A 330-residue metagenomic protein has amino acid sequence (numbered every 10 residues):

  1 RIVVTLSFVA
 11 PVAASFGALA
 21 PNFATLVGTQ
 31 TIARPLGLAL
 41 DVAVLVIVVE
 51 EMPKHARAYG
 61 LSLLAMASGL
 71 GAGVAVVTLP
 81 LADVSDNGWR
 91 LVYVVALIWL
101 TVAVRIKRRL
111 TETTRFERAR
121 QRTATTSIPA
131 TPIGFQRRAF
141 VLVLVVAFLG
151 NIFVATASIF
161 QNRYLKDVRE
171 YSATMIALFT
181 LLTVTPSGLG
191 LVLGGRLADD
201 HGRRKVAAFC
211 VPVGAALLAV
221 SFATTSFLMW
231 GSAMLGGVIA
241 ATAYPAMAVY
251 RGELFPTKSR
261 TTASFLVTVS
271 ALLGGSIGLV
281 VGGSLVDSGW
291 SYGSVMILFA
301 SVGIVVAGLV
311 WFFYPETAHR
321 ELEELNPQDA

Functional and structural regions predicted by a protein language model:
R1-S7, H55, D199-V211: Cytoplasmic membrane-interface "Motif A"-like loop-to-helix N-cap segments of 12-TM Major Facilitator Superfamily
F8-P21, P212-T225: C-terminal ends and interior cores of transmembrane alpha-helices in multi-pass membrane transporters/permeases
A13, T25-A39, L228-T242: Hydrophobic core of transmembrane alpha-helices in multi-pass small-molecule transporters, especially MFS/SLC-type
L19-T25, P53, E170, G202 (+1 more regions): Helix-breaking motifs and short loop linkers at transmembrane-helix boundaries and internal kinks in secondary membrane
T29-M66: Cytoplasmic helix-loop-helix junction between adjacent transmembrane helices in 12-TM secondary transporters
A56-P80, F265-L279: Glycine-rich segments within core transmembrane alpha-helices of 12-TM secondary carriers
L64-R108: Helix-loop-helix hairpin linking two adjacent transmembrane segments in secondary transporters
R137-L191: Extracytoplasmic gate region of multi-pass secondary transporters
